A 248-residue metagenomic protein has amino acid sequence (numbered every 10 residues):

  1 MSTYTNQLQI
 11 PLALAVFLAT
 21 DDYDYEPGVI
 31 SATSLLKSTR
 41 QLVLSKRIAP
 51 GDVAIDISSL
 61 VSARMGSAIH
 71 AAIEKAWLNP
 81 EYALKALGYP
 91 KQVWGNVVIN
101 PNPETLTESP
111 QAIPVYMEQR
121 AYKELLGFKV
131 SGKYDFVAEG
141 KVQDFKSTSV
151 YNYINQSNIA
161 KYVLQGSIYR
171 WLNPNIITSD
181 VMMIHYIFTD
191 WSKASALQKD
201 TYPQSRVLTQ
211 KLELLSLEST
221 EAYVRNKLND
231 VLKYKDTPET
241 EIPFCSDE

Functional and structural regions predicted by a protein language model:
M1-K141, Y151-A160, P174, Y186 (+1 more regions): Metal-dependent nuclease catalytic cores that hydrolyze phosphodiester bonds in DNA/RNA, characterized by
V61-I69, Q165, S216, T220: Short amphipathic alpha-helical segments
A68-A72, I168, A222-N226: Long, highly charged amphipathic alpha-helices
K123-L126, W171-E248: Metal-dependent nuclease catalytic regions and adjoining charged, substrate-binding loops involved in nucleic-acid end
F145-K146: Activation of the activation-loop gatekeeper triad in protein kinase-fold domains
K161-L172: Short, charged, amphipathic alpha-helix that recurs within catalytic cores of restriction-modification and other
